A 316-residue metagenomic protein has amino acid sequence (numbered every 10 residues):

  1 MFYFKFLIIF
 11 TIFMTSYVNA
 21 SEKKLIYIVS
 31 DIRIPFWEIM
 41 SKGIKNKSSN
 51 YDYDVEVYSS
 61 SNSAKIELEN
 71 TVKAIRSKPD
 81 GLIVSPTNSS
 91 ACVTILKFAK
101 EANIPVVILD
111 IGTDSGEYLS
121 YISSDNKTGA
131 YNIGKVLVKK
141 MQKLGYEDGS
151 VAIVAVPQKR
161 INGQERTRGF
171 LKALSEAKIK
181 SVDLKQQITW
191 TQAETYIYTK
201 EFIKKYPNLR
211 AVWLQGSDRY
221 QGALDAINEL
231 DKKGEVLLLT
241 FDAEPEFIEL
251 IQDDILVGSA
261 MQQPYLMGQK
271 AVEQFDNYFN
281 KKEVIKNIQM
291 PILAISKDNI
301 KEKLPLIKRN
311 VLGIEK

Functional and structural regions predicted by a protein language model:
K5-T15: Bacterial N-terminal signal peptides
S16-E22: Sec/Tat signal peptide C-region and signal peptidase I cleavage site
I28-S41, E56-I66, N88, I111 (+6 more regions): Hinge/beta->alpha junction and helix N-cap segments in small-molecule ligand-binding domains
Y51, A102-N103, A177, L230 (+1 more regions): Helix C-cap/helix->beta junction micro-motif
I75, L137-Q142, I203, A271 (+1 more regions): Short, hydrophobic alpha-helical segments
G81-K100, F170, I188-E249: Hydrophobic alpha-helical
S90-T128, K139, S150, D242-Q252 (+1 more regions): Flexible loop/hinge segments that line or gate small-molecule binding clefts
V154-Q158, N162, A173-L174, Q263-K316: Hinge/cleft segment of the Venus flytrap/periplasmic-binding protein
